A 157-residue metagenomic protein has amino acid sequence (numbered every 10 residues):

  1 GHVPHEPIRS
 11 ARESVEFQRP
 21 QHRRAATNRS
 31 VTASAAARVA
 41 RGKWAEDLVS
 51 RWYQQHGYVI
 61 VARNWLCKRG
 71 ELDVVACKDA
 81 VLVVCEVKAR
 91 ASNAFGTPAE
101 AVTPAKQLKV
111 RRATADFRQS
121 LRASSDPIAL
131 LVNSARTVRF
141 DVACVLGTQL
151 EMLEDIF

Functional and structural regions predicted by a protein language model:
G1-R63: Acidic-basic catalytic patches of nuclease active cores, encompassing PD-(D/E)XK and other metal-cofactor nuclease
H2, E16, N28, A89-T148: Catalytic cores of nucleic-acid endonucleases
Y53, L72-P98, V110: Conserved catalytic cores of phosphodiester-cleaving nucleases, focusing on short active-site segments
C67-G70, G147-T148: Short acidic/glycine-enriched loop/turn segments that link adjacent beta-strands
V81-V83, R139-D141, E151: Protein kinase-like catalytic core scaffold
L153-F157: Short hydrophobic/aromatic patches at helix-to-coil boundaries
